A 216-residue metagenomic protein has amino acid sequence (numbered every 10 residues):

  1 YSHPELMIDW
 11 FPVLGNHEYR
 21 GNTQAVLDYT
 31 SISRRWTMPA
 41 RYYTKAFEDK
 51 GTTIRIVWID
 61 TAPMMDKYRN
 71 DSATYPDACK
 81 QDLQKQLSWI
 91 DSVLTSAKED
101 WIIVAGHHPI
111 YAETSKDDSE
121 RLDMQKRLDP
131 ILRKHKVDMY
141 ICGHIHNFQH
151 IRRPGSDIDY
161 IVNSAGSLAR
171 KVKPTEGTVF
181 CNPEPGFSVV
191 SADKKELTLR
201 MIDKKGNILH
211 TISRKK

Functional and structural regions predicted by a protein language model:
Y1-K98, I102, D118-D123, R127-M139 (+2 more regions): Extended active-site neighborhood of metal-dependent phosphoesterases/phosphodiesterases
A105: Aromatic-lined ligand-binding clefts that engage carbohydrates, nucleic acids, or primary amines
H108-I110: Active-site-proximal loop/turn and secondary-structure-junction residues that shape catalytic pockets, frequently
A112-T114: A short acidic, helix-capping loop that chelates divalent metal ions and anchors anionic groups
H144: Conserved active-site segments centered on acidic
T198-D203: Metal-dependent phosphoester-hydrolase catalytic domains
G206-I208: Residue-level signal for glycine
S213-K215: Short, solvent-exposed beta-strand-to-loop segments that form ligand-recognition rims of beta-rich domains
